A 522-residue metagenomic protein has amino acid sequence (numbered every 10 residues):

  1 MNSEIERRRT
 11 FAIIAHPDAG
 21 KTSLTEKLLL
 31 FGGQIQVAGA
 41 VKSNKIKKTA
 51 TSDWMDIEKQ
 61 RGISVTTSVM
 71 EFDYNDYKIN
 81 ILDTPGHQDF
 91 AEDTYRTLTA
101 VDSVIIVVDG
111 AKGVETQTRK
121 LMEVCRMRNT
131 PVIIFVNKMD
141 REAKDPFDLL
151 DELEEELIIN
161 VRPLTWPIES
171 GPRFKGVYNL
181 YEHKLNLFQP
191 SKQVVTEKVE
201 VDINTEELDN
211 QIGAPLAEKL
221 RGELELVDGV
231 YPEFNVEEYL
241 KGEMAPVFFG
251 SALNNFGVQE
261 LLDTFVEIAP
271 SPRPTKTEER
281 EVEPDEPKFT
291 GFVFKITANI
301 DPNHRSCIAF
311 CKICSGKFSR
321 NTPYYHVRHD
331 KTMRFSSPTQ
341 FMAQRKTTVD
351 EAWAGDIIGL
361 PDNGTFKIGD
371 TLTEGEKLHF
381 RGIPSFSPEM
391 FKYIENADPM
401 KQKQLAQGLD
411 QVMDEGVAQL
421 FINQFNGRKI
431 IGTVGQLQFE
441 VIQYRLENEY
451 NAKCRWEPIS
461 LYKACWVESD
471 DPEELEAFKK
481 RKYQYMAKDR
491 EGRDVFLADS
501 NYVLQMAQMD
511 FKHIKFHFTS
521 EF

Functional and structural regions predicted by a protein language model:
M1-F522: Structural and coupling elements of P-loop NTPases
